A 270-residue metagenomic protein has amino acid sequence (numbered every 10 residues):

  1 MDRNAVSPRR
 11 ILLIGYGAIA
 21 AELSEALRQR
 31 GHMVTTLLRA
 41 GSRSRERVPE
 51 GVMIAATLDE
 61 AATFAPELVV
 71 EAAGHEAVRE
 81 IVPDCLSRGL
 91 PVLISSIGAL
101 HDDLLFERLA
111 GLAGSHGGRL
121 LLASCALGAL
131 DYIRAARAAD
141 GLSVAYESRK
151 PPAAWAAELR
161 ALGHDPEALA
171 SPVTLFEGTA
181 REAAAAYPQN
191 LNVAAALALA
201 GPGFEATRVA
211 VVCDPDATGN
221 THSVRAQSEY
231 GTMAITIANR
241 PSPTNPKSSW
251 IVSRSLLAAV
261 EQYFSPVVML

Functional and structural regions predicted by a protein language model:
V6-I11: Extreme N-terminal starter segment of soluble prokaryotic enzymes
I14, E22, L120-L121, A126-L270: Active-site-lining helix/loop region of Rossmann-like oxidoreductase modules
I19: Hydrophobic/small residue at the entry helix of a nucleotide-binding pocket
R30-V48: NAD(P)-binding Rossmann-fold cofactor-contacting core
V52-F64: Short acidic low-complexity segments
G74, C85-L104: ADP-ribose/adenylate-binding Rossmann-like module
I97-G118: Rossmann-fold NAD(P)-binding glycine/threonine-rich loop
